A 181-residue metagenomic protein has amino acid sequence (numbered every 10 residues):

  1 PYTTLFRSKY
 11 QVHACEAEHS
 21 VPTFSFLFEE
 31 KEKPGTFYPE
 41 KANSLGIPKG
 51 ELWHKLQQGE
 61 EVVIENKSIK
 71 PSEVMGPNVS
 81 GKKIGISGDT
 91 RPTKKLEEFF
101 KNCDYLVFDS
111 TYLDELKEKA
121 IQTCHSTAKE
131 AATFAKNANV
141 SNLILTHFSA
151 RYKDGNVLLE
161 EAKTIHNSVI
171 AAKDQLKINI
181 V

Functional and structural regions predicted by a protein language model:
P1-L5: Short, small-residue-biased leader/transition segments that mark boundaries at the very start of proteins
F6-L145, N156-L158, T164: Metal-dependent phosphodiesterase/nuclease catalytic metal-binding core
S20-V21, L176-I180: A short acidic, often aromatic-flanked loop/helix-cap motif at beta-alpha or helix-coil junctions that lines enzyme
E97-E98, N179-V181: Short amphipathic alpha-helix with an adjacent loop that forms part of the alpha/beta core around
T111-Y112, S149-R151, Q175: Residues in the short beta-alpha loop(s) of Rossmann-like NAD(P)-binding domains
L116, K153, N179: Glycine/Thr-rich phosphate-binding loops of Rossmann-like dinucleotide-binding domains
K153-L176: Short acidic, glycine/proline-enriched helix-loop-strand junctions
